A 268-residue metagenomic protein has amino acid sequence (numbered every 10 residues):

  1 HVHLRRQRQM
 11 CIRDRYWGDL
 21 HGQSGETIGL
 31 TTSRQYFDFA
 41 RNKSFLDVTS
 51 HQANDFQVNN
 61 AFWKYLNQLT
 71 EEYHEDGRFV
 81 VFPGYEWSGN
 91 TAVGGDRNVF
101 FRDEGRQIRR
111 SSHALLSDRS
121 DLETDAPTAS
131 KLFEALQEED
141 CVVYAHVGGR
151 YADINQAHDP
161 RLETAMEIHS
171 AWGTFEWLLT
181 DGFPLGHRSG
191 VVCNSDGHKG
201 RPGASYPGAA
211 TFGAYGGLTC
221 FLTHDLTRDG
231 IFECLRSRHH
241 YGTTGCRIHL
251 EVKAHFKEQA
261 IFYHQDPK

Functional and structural regions predicted by a protein language model:
H1-R8, I12: Single conserved hydrophobic/aromatic residue that forms the stacking wall/gate of nucleotide- or nucleobase-binding
D14-Y16, F45-V48, E75-V80, E139-V142 (+2 more regions): Short, well-ordered coil/turn segments that N-cap beta-strands
W17-I28, C193-G200: Histidine-centered catalytic micro-motifs
D19, N42-V58, V142-Y144: Divalent metal-dependent hydrolysis catalytic cores, especially in the metallo-beta-lactamase
H21, V81, I168, D196 (+1 more regions): Divalent metal-coordination and catalytic microenvironments
G29-N42, W177-L178: Short, acidic/polar
N60-Q68, Y85-W87, A92-G94, N98-A210: Domain-core and long-helix interface of multi-subunit machines
H198, G203-P267: Catalytic cores of secreted or luminal carbohydrate-active enzymes
